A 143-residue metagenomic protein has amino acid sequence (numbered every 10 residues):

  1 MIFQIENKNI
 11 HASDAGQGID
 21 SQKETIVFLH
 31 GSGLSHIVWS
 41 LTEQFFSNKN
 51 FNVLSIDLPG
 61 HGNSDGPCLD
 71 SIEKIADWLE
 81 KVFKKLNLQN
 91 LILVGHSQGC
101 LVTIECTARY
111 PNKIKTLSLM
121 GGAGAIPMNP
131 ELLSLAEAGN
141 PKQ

Functional and structural regions predicted by a protein language model:
M1-N9: N-terminal cap/lid segment of alpha/beta-hydrolase-fold proteins
K8-D65: Conserved HGGG/HGGXW glycine-rich cap/lid loop of the alpha/beta-hydrolase fold
H30-S32, L91, G95-S97: Conserved alpha/beta-hydrolase "nucleophile elbow" surrounding the catalytic nucleophile
L54-I56, H96, M120: The conserved SAM/SAH-binding core of class I Rossmann-like methyltransferase domains, concentrating on the hydrophobic
D57, I92, K115-S118: Residue in the alpha/beta-hydrolase core beta-strand immediately N-terminal to the catalytic nucleophile
D65-A76: Catalytic nucleophile-loop/oxyanion-hole region of alpha/beta-hydrolase and closely related hydrolase-like folds
K74-L91: Conserved acidic catalytic loop of the alpha/beta-hydrolase fold
L101-R109, K113-K142: Flexible "cap/lid" loop of the alpha/beta hydrolase fold
